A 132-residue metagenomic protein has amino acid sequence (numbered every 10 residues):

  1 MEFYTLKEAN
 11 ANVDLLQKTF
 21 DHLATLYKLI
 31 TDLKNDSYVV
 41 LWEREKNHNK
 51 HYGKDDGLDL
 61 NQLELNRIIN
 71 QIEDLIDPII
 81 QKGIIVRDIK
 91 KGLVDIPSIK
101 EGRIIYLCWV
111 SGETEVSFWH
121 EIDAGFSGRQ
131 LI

Functional and structural regions predicted by a protein language model:
M1-E43: Long, hydrophobic N-terminal alpha-helical segment
E2-F3, H51, S117, G125: Intrinsic disorder/low-structure terminal segments
Y4-T5, A11, G53-K54, D59-N61 (+3 more regions): Mixed-charge, polar/low-complexity N-terminal
T5-E8, N12-L15, H22, K54 (+3 more regions): Generic structural signal for short, flexible, solvent-exposed coil/loop and linker residues
H22, H48-H51, H120: Histidine (H) residue identity feature
L26-K28, K34, H48, K90-L93 (+1 more regions): Residue-level signal for alpha-helical context at structural boundaries
L29-N70: Structured domain cores in non-transmembrane regions
N66-I132: Glycine-rich, aromatic-bearing surface loops/beta-hairpins
